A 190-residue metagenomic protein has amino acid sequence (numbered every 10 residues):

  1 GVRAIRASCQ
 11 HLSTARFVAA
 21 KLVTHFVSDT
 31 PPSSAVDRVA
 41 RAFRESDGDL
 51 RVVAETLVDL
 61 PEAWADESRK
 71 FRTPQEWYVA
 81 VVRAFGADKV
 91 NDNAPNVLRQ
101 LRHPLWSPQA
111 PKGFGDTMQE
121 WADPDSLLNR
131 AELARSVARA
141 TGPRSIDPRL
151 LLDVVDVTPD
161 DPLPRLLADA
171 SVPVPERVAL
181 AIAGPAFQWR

Functional and structural regions predicted by a protein language model:
G1-H11: Short, functional "switch" segments adjacent to catalytic/cofactor/reactive centers
H11, A15-S46, R51-R190: Flexible, low-complexity segments enriched for small/polar residues
